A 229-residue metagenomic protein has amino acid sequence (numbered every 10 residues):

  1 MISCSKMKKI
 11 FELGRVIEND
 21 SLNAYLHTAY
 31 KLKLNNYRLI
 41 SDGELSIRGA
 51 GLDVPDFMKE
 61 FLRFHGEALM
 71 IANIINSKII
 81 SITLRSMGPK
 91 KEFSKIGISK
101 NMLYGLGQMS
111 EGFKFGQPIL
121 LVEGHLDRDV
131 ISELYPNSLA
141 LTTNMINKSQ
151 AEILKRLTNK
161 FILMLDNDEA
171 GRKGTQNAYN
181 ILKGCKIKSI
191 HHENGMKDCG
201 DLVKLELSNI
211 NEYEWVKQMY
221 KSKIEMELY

Functional and structural regions predicted by a protein language model:
M1-A68, F113-K114, K155, K183 (+1 more regions): TOPRIM metal-binding catalytic domain and adjacent DNA-binding surface shared by DnaG-type primases
S5, K9, I98, S138 (+1 more regions): Short, functionally important structural connectors and interaction interfaces within domains
L26, R38-L39, L45, D56-K59 (+5 more regions): Low-complexity, compositionally biased segments
H27-L32, K95-M109, H191-L205: Short, exposed beta-strand "edge-strand" segments with a Pro/Gly-rich flavor and a Y/T-containing core
I47-T158, T175: Phosphate-handling DNA/RNA-contact segment within nucleic-acid enzymes
K90-E92, G116-I119, R128-Y229: TOPRIM fold recognition
